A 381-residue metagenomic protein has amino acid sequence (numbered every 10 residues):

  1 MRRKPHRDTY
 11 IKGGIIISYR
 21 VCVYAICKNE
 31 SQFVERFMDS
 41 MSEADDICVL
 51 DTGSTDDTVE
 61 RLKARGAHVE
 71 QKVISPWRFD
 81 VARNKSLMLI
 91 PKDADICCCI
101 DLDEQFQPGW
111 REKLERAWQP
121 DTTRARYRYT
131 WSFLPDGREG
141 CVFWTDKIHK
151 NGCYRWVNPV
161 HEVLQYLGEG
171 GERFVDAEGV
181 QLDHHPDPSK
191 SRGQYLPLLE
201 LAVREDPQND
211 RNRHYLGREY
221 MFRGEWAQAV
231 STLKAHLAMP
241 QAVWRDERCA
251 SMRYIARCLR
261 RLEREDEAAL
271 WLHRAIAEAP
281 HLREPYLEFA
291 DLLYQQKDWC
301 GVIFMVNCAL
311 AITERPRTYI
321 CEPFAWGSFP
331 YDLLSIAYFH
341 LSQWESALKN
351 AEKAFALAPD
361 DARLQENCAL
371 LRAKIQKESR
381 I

Functional and structural regions predicted by a protein language model:
A25-E43: Short, well-formed alpha-helical segments that are part of the catalytic scaffolds of diverse glycosyltransferases
Q32-E35, D56-R65, G109: Acidic helix N-cap motif at the loop->helix transition within catalytic regions of sugar-transfer enzymes
S40, L50-K63, I74-S75, D101-Q105: A conserved acidic beta->alpha catalytic loop
D80-L87, F106-S231, A235: Catalytic-site signature of metal-activated, phosphate-bearing donor transferases, centered on the GT-A/GT-A-like
N84-I96: Active-site nucleotide-sugar/metal-binding loop of Leloir-type enzymes
